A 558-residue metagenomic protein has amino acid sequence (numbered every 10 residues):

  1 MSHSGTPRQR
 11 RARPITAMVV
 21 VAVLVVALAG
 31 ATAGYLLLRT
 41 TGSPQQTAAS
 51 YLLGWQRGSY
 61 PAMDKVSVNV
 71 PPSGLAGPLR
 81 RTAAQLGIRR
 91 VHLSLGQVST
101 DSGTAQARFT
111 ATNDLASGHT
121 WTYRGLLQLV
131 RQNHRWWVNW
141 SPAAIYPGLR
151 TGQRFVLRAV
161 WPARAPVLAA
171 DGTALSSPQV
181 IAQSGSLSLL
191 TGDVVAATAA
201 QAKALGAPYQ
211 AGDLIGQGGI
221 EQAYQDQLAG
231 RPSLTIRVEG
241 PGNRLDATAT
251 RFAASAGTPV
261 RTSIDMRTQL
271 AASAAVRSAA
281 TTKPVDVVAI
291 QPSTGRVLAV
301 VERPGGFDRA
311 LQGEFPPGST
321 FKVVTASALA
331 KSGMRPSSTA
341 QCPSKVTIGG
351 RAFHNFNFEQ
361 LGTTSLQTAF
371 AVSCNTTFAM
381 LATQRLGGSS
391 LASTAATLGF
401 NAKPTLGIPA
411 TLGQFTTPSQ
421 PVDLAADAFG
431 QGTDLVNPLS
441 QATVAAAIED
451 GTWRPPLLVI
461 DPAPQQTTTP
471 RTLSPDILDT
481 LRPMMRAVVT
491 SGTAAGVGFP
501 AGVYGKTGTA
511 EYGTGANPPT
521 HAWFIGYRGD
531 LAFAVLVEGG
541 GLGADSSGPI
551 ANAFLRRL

Functional and structural regions predicted by a protein language model:
H3, A12-L53: Short, low-complexity N-terminal intrinsically disordered segments enriched in polar/charged residues
T40-S50, R57-Q106: Short solvent-exposed beta->alpha transition segments
Q45-L53, P61, K65, G77 (+19 more regions): Solvent-exposed, polar/charged alpha-helical surfaces in well-ordered, non-transmembrane soluble domains, broadly
L52-Q56, V276-A280, G399: Short regulatory alpha-helical segment in sensory/regulatory domains of signaling proteins that mediates
A84-D286, H521: Extracytoplasmic/periplasmic proteins that interact with beta-lactams or build/remodel peptidoglycan
R164, L311-F321: Gly/Ser-rich catalytic serine loop of serine hydrolases
A247, V285-G313, A328-G539, G543: Beta-lactam-recognizing serine transpeptidase/beta-lactamase-like catalytic domain environment
G318-S327, S338: Active/ligand-binding-proximal structured segments within catalytic/core domains that scaffold catalytic residues
